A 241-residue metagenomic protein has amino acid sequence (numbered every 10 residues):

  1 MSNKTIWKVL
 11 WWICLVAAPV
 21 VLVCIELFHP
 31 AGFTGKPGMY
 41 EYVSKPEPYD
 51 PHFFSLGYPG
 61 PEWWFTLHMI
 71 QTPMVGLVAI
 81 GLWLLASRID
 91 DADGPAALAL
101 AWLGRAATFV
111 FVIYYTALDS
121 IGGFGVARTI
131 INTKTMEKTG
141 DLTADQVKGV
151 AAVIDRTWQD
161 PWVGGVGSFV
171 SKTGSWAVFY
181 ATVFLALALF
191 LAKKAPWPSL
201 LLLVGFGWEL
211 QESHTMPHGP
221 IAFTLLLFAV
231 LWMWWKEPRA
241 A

Functional and structural regions predicted by a protein language model:
S2-A241: Hydrophobic, aromatic-enriched alpha-helical segments typical of multi-pass transmembrane helices
